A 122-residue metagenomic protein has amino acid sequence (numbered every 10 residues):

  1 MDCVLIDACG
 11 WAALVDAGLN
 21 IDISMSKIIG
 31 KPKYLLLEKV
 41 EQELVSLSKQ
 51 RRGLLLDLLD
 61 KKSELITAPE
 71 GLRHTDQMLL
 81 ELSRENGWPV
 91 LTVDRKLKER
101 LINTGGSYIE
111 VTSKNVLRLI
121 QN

Functional and structural regions predicted by a protein language model:
M1-S63: Domain-level signal for Mg2+-assisted phosphodiester chemistry and nucleotide/NA-binding surfaces in nucleic-acid
K39-N122: Nuclease catalytic cores that cleave nucleic-acid phosphodiester bonds, predominantly acidic two-metal-ion
